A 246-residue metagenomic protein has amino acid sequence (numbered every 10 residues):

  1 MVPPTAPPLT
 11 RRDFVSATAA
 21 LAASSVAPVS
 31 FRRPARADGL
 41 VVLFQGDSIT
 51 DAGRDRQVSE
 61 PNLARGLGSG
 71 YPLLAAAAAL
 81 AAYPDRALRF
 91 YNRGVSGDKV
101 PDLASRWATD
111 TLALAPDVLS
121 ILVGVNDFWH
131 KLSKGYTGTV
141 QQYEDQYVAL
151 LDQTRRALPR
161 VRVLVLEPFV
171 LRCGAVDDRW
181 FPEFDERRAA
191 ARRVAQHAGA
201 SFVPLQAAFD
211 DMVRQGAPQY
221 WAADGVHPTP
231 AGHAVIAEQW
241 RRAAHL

Functional and structural regions predicted by a protein language model:
V2-A22: N-terminal secretory signal peptides and thylakoid transit peptides that target proteins across membranes
V2-P3, L67, K99, Q142 (+1 more regions): Residues that cap or flank secondary-structure elements
F31-R93, A108-A115: Serine-esterase "nucleophile elbow" of acetyl-processing enzymes
A52, G97, D127: Short beta->alpha connector loops of Rossmann-like oxidoreductase domains
L74-R89, D102-L246: Alpha-helical cap/lid subdomain in secreted, periplasmic, or secretory-pathway luminal O-acyl-processing enzymes
R93-V100: Functional beta-strand-loop-alpha-helix junction segments that form "active/interaction loops" within catalytic
